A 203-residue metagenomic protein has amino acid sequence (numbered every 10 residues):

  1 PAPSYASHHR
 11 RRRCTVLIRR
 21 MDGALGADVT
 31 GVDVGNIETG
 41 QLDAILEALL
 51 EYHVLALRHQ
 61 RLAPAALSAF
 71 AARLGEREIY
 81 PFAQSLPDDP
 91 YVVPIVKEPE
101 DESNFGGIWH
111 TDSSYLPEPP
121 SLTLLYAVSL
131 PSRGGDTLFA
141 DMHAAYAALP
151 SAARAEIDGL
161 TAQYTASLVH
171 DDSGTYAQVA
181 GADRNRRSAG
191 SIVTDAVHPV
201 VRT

Functional and structural regions predicted by a protein language model:
H8-T203: Non-heme Fe(II) oxygenase catalytic core, chiefly the N-lobe of the double-stranded beta-helix
